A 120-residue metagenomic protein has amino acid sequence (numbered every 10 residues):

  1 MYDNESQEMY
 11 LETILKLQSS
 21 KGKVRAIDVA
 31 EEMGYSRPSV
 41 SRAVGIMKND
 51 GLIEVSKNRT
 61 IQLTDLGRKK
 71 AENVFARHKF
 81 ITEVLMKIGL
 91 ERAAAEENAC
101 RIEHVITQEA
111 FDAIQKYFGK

Functional and structural regions predicted by a protein language model:
Y2-Y35: N-terminal helix-turn-helix DNA-binding core of bacterial DNA-binding proteins
V29, V40-D50: Basic amphipathic alpha-helical segments that dock to polyanions
E32, K70, K87: Residues within the alpha-helical elements of helix-turn-helix
P38, A93: Key DNA-contact positions within bacterial/archaeal DNA-binding proteins
R59-R77: Basic, amphipathic "hinge/linker" alpha-helix immediately C-terminal to the N-terminal HTH DNA-binding motif
E97-K120: C-terminal regulatory/oligomerization modules of transcriptional regulators
